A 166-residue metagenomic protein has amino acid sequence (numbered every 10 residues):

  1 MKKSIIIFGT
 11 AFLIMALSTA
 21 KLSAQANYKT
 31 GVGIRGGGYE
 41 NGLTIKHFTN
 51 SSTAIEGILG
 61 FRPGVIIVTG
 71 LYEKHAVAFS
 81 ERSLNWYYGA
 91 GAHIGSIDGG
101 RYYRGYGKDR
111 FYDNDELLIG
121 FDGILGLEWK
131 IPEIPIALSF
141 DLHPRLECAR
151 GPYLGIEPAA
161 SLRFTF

Functional and structural regions predicted by a protein language model:
M1-G9: Bacterial N-terminal signal peptides that target proteins for export
F8-A16: Bacterial N-terminal signal peptides
S18-A24: Sec/Tat signal peptide C-region and signal peptidase I cleavage site
Q25, T30-V32, G57-L59, R110-E116 (+1 more regions): Outer-membrane beta-barrel domain signature
Y28, G37-N41, G64-V68, L84 (+2 more regions): Residues that define the transmembrane beta-barrel architecture of outer-membrane proteins
R35-Y39, G89-G99, H143-E147, T165: Short glycine-rich beta-strand segments
H47-F140: Gram-negative (and chloroplast) outer-membrane scaffold detector with strong preference for beta-barrel transmembrane
P132-F166: Predominantly the C-terminal beta-signal and adjacent terminal strand-loop region of outer-membrane beta-barrel
